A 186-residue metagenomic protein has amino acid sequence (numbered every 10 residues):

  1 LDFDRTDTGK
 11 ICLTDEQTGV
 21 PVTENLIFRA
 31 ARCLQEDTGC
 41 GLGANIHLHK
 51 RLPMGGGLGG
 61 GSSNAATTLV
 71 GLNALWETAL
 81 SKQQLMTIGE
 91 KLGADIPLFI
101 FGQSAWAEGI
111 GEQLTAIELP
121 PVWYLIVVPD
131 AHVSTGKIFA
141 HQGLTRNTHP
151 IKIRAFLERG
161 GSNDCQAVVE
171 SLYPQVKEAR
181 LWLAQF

Functional and structural regions predicted by a protein language model:
L1, I27, G61, V127 (+2 more regions): Residue-level signal for inorganic ion chemistry
L1-L42, T148, R154-A155: N-terminal beta-alpha supersecondary unit
A30, G39-C40, N45, M86 (+1 more regions): Glycine-rich, charge-dense phosphate/pyrophosphate-binding loop(s) and the adjacent flexible "lid"/catalytic subdomain
C40-G56: Glycine- and acidic-rich phosphate- and metal-coordinating loops
G56-K82: DPxDG-like acidic metal-binding loop motif
T78-V133, P174: Alpha/beta catalytic cores of group-transfer enzymes, especially the acyltransferase/condensing modules of polyketide
D130-T145, I153: A short core secondary-structure module
